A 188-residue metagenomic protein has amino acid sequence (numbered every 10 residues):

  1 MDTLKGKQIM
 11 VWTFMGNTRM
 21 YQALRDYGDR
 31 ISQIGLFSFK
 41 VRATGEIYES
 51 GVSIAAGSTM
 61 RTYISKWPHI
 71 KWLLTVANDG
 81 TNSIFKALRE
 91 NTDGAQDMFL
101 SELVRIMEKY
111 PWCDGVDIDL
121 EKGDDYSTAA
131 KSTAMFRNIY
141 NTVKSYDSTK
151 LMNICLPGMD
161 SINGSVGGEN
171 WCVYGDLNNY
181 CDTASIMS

Functional and structural regions predicted by a protein language model:
D2-S188: Chitinase-like catalytic core of GlcNAc-active glycosidases
